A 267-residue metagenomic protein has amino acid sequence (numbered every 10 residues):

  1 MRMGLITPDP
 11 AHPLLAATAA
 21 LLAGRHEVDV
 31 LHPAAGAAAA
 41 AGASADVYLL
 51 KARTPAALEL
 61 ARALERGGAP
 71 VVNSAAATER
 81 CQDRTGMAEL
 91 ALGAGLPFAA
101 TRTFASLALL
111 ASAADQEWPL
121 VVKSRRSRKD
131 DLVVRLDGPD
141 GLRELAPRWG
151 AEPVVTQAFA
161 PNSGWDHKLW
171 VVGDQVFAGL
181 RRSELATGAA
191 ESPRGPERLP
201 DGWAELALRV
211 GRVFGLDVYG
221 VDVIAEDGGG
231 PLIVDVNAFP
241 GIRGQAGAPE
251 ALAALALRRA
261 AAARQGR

Functional and structural regions predicted by a protein language model:
R2, T7-A100: Conserved N-proximal alpha/beta basic substrate-recognition cap immediately N-terminal to, or forming the N-lobe
L14-L15, A56-E59, L110, L142 (+1 more regions): Short, well-ordered alpha-helical microsegments
A45-L49, K123, L169-V171, G229-G244: A short beta-strand motif that forms the metal-chelation/ATP-contact edge of phosphoryl-transfer active sites
R53-P55, R126-S127, F239: Short glycine-rich anion-binding loops that position phosphate/pyrophosphate groups of nucleotides and phosphorylated
C81-D130: Hydrophobic alpha-helical segments and helix pairs
A100, P119-V122, V154-Q157, V218-V221: A short linear hydrophobic-aromatic micro-motif
D131-F214: Phosphate-binding site of ATP-dependent enzymes
A186-I233, N237, G247-G266: A long amphipathic alpha-helix within ATP-dependent nucleotide-binding catalytic cores
